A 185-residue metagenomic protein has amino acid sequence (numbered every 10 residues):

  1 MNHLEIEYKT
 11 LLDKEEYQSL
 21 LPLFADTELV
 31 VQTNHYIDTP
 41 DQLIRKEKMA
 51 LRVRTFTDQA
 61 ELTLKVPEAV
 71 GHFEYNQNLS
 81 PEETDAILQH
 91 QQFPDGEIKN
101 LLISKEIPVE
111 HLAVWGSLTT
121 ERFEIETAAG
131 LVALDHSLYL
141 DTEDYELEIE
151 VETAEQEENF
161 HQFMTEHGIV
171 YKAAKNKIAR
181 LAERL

Functional and structural regions predicted by a protein language model:
M1-L185: Phosphate-end processing signature that detects enzymes handling 5′-triphosphorylated RNA and polyphosphate
